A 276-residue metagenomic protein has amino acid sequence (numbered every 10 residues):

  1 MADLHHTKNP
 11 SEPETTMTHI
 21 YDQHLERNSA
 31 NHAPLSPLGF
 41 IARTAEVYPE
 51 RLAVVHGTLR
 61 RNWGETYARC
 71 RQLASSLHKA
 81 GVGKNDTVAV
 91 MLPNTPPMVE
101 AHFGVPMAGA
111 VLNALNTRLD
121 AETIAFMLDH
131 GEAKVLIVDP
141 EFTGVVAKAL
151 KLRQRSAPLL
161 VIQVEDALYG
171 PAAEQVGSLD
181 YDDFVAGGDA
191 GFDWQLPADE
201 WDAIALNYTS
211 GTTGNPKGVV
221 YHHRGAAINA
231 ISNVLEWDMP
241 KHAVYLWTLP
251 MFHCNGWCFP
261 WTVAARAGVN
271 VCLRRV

Functional and structural regions predicted by a protein language model:
A2-P34: Flexible, non-catalytic linker and terminal segments flanking ANL/adenylate-forming cores
E12-E14, F40, K79-A80, M107-D183: Structural core segment of the AMP-binding/adenylate-forming
S29-A33, L38, A42, E50-T95 (+3 more regions): Conserved AMP-binding/adenylate-forming core of the ANL superfamily
P49, I162-Q163, V176-L179, A186-Y208 (+2 more regions): Conserved pre-ATP/AMP-binding loop-to-beta segment of ANL
N62-E65, I204-I228: Conserved AMP-binding A3 loop
T87, P93-N113, T117-A121, F126-V135 (+2 more regions): A short helix-loop-beta submotif of the ANL/AMP-binding
V88, V105, L136, A203 (+3 more regions): Conserved S/T- and glycine-rich ATP-binding loop of Class I adenylate-forming
A227-V244, F252-V276: Conserved AMP-binding/adenylation subdomain of ANL enzymes
